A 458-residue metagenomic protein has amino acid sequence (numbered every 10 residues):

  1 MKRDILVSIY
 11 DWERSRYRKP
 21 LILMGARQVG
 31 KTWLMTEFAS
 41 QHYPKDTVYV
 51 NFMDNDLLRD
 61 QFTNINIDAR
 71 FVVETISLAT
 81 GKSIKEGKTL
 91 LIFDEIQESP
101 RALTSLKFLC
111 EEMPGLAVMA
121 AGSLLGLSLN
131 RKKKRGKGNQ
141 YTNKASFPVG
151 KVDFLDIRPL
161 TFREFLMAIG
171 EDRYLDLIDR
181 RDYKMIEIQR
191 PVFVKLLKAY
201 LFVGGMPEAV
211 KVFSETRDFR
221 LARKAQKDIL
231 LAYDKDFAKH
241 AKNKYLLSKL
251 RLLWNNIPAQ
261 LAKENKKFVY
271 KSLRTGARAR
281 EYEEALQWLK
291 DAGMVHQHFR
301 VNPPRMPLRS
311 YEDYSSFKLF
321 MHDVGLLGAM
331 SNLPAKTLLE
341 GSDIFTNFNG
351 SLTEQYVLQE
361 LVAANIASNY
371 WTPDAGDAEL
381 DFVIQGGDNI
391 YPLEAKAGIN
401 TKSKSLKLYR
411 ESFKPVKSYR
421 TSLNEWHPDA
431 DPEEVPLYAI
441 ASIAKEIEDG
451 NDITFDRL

Functional and structural regions predicted by a protein language model:
M1-R16: Pre-Walker A adenine-sensing motif
L23: Hydrophobic anchor at the beta1->P-loop junction of P-loop NTPases
K31-T32: Conserved lysine of the Walker
D54-E86: Short glycine-rich substrate-engagement loop in P-loop NTPases that contacts/grips substrate
I92, A117-S123, D156: Structural recognition of the conserved hydrophobic beta-strand(s) that form the central parallel beta-sheet of P-loop
S128-A262: Interdomain motor-coupling "hinge/lid" segment immediately C-terminal to the ATP-binding subdomain of NTP-driven enzymes
K211-E379, V383-I384: Accessory nucleic acid-recognition modules appended to NTPase machines
V357, L361, L380-I399, S418: Conserved catalytic cores of phosphodiester-cleaving nucleases, focusing on short active-site segments
